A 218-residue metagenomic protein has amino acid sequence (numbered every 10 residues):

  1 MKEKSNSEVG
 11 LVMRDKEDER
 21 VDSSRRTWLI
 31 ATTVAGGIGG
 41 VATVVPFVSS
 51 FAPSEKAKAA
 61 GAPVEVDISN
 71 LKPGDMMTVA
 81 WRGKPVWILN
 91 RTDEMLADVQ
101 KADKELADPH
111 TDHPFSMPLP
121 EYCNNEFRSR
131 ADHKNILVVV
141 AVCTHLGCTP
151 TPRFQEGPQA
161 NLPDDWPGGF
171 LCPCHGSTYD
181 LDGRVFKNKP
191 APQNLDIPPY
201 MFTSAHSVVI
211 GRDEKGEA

Functional and structural regions predicted by a protein language model:
M1-S23: N-terminal secretory signal peptides
R14-V21, T27-I30, G40-K84: C-terminal segment of N-terminal export signals and the immediately downstream linker at the start of the mature
I68, W81, L89-N90, V140 (+2 more regions): Pocket-edge structural micro-motifs
G74-N124: Extracytoplasmic/periplasmic/luminal assembly and interaction segments in envelope/secretory/respiratory proteins
A107-A218: Rieske [2Fe-2S] iron-sulfur-binding domain
